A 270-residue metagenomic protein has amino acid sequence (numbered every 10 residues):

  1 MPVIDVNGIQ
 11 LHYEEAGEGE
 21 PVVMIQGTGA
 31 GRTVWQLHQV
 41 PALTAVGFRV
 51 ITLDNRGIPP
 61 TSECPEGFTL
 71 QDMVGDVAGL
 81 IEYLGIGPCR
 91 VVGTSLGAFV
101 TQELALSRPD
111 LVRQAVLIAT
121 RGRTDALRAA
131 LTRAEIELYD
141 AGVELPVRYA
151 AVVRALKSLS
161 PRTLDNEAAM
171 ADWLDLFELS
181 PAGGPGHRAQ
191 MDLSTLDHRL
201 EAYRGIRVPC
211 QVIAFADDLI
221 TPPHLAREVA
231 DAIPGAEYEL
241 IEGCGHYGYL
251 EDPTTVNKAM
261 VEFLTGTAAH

Functional and structural regions predicted by a protein language model:
V6-S62: Conserved HGGG/HGGXW glycine-rich cap/lid loop of the alpha/beta-hydrolase fold
I51-V92: Active-site loop/oxyanion-hole signature of alpha/beta-hydrolase fold enzymes
G93, G97, T101: Gly/Ala-rich beta-loop-alpha elbow adjacent to hydrolase catalytic centers
Q102, L106, R113-V143: Flexible "cap/lid" loop of the alpha/beta hydrolase fold
A126, V147-A202: Conserved alpha/beta-hydrolase catalytic His-Asp/Glu region
I206, V212-A214, D218: Short beta-strand/loop motif that positions the catalytic acidic residue of the alpha/beta-hydrolase fold
L219-L225: Conserved alpha/beta-hydrolase "acid-adjacent" motif
A236-H270: Catalytic active-site module of serine/aspartate enzymes centered on a nucleophile-bearing elbow/loop
